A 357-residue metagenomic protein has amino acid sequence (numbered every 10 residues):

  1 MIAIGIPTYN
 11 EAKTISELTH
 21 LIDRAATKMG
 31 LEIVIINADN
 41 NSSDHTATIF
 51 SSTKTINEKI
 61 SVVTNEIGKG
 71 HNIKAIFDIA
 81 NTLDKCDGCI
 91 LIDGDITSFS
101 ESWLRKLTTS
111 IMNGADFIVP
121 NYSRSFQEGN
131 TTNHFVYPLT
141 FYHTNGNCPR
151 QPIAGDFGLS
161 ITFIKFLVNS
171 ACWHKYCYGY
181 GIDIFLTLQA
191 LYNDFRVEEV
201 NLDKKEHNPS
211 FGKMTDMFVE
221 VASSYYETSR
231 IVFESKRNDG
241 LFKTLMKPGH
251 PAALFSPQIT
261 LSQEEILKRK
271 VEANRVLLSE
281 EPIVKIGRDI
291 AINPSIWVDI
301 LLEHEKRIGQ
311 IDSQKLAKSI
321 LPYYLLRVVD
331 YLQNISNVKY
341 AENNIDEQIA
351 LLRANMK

Functional and structural regions predicted by a protein language model:
I6, L31-N41: Short beta-strand/loop segment that forms part of the nucleotide-sugar
E11-A26: Short, well-formed alpha-helical segments that are part of the catalytic scaffolds of diverse glycosyltransferases
D39-T48, I96: A conserved acidic beta->alpha catalytic loop
A47-T82: Conserved donor nucleotide-binding strand/loop of the catalytic core
K85-T97: Short beta-strand-to-loop acidic/aromatic patch adjacent to the donor-nucleotide binding site
S100-V119: Conserved donor-nucleotide/metal-binding helix-loop-beta segment in metal-dependent transferases, i.e., the alpha-helix
I118-N130: Short beta-strand-to-loop element that shapes/binds the nucleotide-sugar donor at the catalytic cleft/hinge
S223-K357: Terminal low-complexity segments of carbohydrate-biosynthetic enzymes
